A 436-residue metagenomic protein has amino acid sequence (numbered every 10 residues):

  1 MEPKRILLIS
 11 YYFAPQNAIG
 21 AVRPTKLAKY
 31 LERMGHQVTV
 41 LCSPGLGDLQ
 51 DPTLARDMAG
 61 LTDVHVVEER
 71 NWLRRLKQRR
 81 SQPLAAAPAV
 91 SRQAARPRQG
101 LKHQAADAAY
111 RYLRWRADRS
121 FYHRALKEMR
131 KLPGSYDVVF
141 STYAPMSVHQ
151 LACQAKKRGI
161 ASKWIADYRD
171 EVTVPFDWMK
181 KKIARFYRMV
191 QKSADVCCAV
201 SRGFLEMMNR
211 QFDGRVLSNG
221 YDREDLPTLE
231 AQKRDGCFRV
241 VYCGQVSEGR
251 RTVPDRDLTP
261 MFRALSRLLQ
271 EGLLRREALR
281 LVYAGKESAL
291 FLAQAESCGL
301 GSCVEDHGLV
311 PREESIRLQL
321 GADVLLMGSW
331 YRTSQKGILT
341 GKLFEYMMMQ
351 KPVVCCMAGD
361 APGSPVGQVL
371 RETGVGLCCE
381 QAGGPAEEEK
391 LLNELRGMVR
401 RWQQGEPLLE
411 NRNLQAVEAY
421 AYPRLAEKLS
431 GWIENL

Functional and structural regions predicted by a protein language model:
M1-L73, V196, L268, E434-L436: N-terminal subdomain of nucleotide-sugar transferases
A14-Q16, S147, S162-K180, V196: A short, histidine- and acid-enriched strand-loop-helix "catalytic/donor-clamping" loop that lines the nucleotide-sugar
K26, Y112, R116, S120-R130 (+4 more regions): Membrane-proximal helix-turn-helix segments that form the acceptor-binding/catalytic region of lipid-linked
C42-H123: A conserved catalytic-core segment of Leloir-type glycosyltransferases
T53, L73-Q78, V174, W178 (+2 more regions): Acidic anion/phosphate-binding donor-loop and adjacent secondary structure in glycosyltransferase catalytic cores
V200-G203, G220: Carbohydrate-associated surface elements
D222, K233-E296, D306, V310-R312: Conserved catalytic-core segment of nucleotide-activated headgroup transferases in glycan assembly
V324-A419: Catalytic binding pocket for nucleotide-activated donors in carbohydrate/polymer assembly enzymes
